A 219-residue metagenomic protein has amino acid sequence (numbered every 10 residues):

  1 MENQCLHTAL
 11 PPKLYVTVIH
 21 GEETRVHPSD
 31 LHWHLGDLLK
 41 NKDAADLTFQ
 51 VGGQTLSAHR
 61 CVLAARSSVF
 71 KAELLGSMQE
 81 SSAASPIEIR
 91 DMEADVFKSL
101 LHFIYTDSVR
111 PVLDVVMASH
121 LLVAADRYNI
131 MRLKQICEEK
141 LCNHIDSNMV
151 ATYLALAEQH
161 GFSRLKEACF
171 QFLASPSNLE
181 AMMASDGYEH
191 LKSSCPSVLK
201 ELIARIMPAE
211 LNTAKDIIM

Functional and structural regions predicted by a protein language model:
M1-A45, G187-H190, C195-V198, T213-M219: Eukaryotic cytosolic interaction/assembly regions at protein N-termini and domain boundaries
C5-T8, S67, I206: Positively charged, low-complexity intrinsically disordered regions
V16, H20, H27-S147: Canonical BTB/POZ domain core
S85-I87, R110-V123, R127, R132 (+1 more regions): BTB/POZ-protein C-terminal extensions
